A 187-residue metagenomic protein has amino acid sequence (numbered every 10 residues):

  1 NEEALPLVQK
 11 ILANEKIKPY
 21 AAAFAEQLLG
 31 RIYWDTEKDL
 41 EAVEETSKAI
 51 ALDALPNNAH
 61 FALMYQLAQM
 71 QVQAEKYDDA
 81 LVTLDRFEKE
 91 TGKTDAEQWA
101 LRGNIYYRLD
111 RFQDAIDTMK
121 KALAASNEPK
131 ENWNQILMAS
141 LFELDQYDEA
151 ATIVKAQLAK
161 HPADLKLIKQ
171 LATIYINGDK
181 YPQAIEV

Functional and structural regions predicted by a protein language model:
N1-V187: Alpha-solenoid helical repeat scaffolds
